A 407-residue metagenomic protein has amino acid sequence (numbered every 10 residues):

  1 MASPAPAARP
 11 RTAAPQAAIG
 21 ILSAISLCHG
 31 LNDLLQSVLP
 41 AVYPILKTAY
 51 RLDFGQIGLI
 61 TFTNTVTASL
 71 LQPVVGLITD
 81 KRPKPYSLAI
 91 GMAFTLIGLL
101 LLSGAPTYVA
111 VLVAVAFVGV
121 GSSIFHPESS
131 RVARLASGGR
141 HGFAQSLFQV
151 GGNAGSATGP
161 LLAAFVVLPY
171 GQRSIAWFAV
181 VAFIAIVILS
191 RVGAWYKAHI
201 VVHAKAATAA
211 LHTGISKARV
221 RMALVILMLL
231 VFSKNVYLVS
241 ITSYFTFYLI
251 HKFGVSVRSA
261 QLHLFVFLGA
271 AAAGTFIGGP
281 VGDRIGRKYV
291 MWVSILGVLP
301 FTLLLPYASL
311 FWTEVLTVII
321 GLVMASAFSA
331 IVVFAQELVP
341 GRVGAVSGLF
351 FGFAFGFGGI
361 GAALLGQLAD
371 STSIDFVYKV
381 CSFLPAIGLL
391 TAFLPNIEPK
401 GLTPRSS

Functional and structural regions predicted by a protein language model:
S37, T65-P73, S156-A157, L268-F276 (+1 more regions): Residue-level signature of mid-helix packing/kink "hotspots" within the transmembrane helices of 12-pass Major
L39-P40, M222-A272: Extracytoplasmic gate region of multi-pass secondary transporters
R51, P83, G104-V109, G138 (+3 more regions): Helix-breaking motifs and short loop linkers at transmembrane-helix boundaries and internal kinks in secondary membrane
L70-V109: Conserved MFS/SLC helix-loop-helix module at the cytosolic interface between two early adjacent transmembrane helices
A114-G151: Cytoplasmic helix-loop-helix junction between adjacent transmembrane helices in 12-TM secondary transporters
F148-W195: Helix-loop-helix hairpin linking two adjacent transmembrane segments in secondary transporters
V180-A206, T391-N396: C-terminal membrane-cytosol helix-exit motif in multi-pass small-molecule transporters
G282-I331: C-terminal transmembrane helical hairpin of 12-TM major facilitator-type secondary transporters
